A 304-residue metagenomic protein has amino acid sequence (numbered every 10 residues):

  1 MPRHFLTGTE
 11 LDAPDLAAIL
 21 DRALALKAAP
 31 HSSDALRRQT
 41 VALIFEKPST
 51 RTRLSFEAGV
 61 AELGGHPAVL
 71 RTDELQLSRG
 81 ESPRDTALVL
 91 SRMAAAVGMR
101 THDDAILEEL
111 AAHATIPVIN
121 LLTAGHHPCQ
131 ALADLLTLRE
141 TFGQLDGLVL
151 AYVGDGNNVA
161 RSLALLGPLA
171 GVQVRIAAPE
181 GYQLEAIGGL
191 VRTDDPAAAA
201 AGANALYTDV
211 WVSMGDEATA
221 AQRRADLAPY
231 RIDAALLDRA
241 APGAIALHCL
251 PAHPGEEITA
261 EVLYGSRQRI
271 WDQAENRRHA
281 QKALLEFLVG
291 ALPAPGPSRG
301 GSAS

Functional and structural regions predicted by a protein language model:
M1-L54, A58: Positively charged, low-complexity intrinsically disordered leader regions
T40-V41, F45-M93: Active-site cofactor/substrate anionic-group-binding motifs, chiefly glycine- and Lys/Arg-rich phosphate-binding loops
E46-A58, E140-D209: Glycine-rich phosphate/diphosphate-binding loop of Rossmann-like nucleotide-binding domains
L63, M93, H113-A114, A170 (+3 more regions): Short, structured coil segments at secondary-structure junctions
A87-L88, A95-L166, H248: Anion-binding alpha/beta catalytic cores of soluble intermediary-metabolism enzymes, centered on
I187-E261: Rossmann-like adenosine-cofactor binding region
G243-A244, L250-S304: Adenosine-phosphate binding glycine-rich loop
